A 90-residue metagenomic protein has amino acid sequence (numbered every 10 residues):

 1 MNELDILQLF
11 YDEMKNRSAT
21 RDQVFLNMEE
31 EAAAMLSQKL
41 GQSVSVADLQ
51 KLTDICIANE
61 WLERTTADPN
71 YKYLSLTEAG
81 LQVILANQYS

Functional and structural regions predicted by a protein language model:
M1-D22: Short alpha-helical segments that sit at the start of domains
I6-L9, E13, M35, K39 (+1 more regions): Charge-rich, solvent-exposed alpha-helical interaction surfaces
D22, A67-N70: Short, surface-exposed loop/turn segments at secondary-structure junctions
N27-V46: Short helix-coil junctions and helix-kink-helix linkers
Q42-A58, Y71: Short amphipathic alpha-helical interaction segments
I57-A67: A short, conserved structural fragment
K72, E78-S90: Short, amphipathic alpha-helical interaction segments positioned at domain boundaries
